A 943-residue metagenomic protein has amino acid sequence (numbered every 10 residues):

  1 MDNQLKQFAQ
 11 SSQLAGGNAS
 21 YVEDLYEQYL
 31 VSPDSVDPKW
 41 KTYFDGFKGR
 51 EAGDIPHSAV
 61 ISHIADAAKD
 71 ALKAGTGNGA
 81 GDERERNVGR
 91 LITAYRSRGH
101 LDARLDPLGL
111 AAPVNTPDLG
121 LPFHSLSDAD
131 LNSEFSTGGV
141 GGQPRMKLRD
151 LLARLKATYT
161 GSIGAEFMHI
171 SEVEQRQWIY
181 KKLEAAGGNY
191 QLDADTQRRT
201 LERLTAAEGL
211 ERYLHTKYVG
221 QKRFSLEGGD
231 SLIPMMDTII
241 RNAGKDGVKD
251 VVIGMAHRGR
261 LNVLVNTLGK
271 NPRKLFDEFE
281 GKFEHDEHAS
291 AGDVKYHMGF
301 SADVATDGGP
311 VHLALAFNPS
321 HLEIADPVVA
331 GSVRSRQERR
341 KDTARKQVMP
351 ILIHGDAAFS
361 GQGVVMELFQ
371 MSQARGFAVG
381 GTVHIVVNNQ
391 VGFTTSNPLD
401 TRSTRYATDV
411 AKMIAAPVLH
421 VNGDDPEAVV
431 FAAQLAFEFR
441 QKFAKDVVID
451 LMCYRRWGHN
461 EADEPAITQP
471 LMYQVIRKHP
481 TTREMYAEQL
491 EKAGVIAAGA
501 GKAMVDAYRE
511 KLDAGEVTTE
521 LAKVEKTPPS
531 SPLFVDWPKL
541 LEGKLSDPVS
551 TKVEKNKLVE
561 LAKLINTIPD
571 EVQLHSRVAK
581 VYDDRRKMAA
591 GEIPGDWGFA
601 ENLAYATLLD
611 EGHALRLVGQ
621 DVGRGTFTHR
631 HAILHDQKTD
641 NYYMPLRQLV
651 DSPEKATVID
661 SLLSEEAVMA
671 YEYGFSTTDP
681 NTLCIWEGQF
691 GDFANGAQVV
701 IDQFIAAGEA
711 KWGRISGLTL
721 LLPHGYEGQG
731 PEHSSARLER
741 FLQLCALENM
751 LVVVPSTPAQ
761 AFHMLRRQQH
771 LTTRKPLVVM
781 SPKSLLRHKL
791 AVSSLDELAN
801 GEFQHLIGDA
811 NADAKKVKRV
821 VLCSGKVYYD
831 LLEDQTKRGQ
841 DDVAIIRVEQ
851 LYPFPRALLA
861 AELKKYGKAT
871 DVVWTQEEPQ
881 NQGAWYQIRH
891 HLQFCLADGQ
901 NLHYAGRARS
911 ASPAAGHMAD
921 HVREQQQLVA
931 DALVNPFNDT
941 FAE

Functional and structural regions predicted by a protein language model:
Q4-E51: Subset of Sec-pathway N-terminal targeting signals
L5, F47-L232, V248: Extended, charge-enriched "interface" segments that sit outside catalytic cores
E83-T93, H100-E134, D150-A153, E174 (+6 more regions): Flexible, glycine-rich loop/tail regions that form catalytic "lids" or insertion modules at the edges of active sites
N189-L210, G281-A330, R334-K341, P755 (+1 more regions): Active-site cores of enzymes that catalyze phosphoryl transfer or operate on phosphate-rich substrates
Y213-R273, R586, G595-A614: Active-site pocket-lining segments that scaffold enzyme catalytic pockets across diverse folds
S225-M236, F317-V329, G361, D425-V429 (+6 more regions): Phosphate/oxyanion-binding active-site loops and adjacent basic polyanion-contact surfaces
K249-A415, L419, F627-D679: Cofactor-binding active-site loop characterized by glycine-rich and histidine/acidic residues
T394-T404, K412-V448, M452-G458, A466: Conserved phosphate-handling catalytic cores of large alpha/beta enzymes
